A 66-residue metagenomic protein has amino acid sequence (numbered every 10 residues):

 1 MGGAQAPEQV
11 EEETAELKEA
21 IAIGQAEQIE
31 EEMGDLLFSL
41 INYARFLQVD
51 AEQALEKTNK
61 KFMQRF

Functional and structural regions predicted by a protein language model:
M1-M33, L37-F66: Flexible "arm" and connector segments at domain edges
